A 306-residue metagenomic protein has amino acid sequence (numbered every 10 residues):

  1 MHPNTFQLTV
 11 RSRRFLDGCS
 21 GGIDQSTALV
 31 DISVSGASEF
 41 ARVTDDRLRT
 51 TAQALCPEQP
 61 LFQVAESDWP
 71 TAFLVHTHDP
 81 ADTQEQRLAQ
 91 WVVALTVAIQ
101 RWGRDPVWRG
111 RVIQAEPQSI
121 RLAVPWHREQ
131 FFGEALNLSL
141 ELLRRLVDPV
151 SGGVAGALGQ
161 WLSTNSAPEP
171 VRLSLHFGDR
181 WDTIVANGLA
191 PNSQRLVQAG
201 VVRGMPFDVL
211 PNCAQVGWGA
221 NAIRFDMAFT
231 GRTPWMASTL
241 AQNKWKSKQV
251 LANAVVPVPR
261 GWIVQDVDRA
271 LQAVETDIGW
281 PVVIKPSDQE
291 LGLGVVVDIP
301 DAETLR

Functional and structural regions predicted by a protein language model:
M1-Q242, K246-Q249, D266-R269: ATP-binding N-terminal substructure of ATP-dependent carboxylate-amine bond-forming enzymes
H2, I223-R306: Active-site nucleotide/adenylate-binding loops and adjacent lid/helix of ATP-dependent enzymes
